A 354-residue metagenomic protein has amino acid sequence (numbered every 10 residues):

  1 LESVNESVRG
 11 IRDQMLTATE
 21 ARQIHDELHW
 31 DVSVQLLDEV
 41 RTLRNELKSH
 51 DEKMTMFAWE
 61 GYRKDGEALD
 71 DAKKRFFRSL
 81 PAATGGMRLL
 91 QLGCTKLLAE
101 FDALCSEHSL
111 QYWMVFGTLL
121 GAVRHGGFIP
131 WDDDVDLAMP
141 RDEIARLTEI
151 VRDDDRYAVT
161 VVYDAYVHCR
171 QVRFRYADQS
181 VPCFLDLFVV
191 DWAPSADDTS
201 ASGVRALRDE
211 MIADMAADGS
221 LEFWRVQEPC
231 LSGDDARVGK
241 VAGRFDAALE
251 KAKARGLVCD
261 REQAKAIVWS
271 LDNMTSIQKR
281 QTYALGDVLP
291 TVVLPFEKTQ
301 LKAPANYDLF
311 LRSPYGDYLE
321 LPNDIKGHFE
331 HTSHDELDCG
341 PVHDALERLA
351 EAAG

Functional and structural regions predicted by a protein language model:
L1-T19, Q23-D26, W30-S33, L37-R44 (+1 more regions): Long amphipathic alpha-helical coiled-coil
S33, L37-M114: Helical scaffold of the NTase/Pol beta-like nucleotidyltransferase catalytic core
H50, P130-W131, D178-V181: Extracellular/periplasmic catalytic domains that process cell-envelope and extracellular macromolecules
A82-S106, V151-A206, E210-P314, L321-G354: Conserved catalytic core of two-metal-ion nucleotidyltransferases
D102-V135, M139, G286: Active-site nucleotide-donor binding segment shared across nucleotidyl transfer reactions
W113, W131, F188-D191, Y318: Tryptophan-centered motif/residue detector
R141-I144: Helix N-cap motif at beta-to-alpha junctions
L147: Conserved SAM-binding loop
